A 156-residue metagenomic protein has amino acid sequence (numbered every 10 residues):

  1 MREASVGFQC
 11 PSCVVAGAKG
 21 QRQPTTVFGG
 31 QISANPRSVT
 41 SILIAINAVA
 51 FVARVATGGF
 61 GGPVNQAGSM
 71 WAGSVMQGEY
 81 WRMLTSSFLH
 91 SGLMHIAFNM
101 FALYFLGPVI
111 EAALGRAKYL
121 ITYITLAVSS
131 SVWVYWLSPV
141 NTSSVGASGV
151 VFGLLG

Functional and structural regions predicted by a protein language model:
M1-R2, P11-G17: Cys/His-coordinated zinc-binding microdomains
V6: Short metal-coordination and nucleic-acid-contact micro-motifs, chiefly zinc-binding Cys/His arrays
V14, Q23-T26, A97, Y123: A generic "cationic amphipathic patch" detector
Q23-N35: Cytosolic juxtamembrane amphipathic/interface segments immediately preceding and feeding into a transmembrane helix
P36-A147: N-terminal TM1-TM2 helical hairpin plus the immediately adjacent luminal interfacial "cap"
N99, F152-G156: Hydrophobic core segments of transmembrane alpha-helices in multi-pass, intramembrane catalytic enzymes
